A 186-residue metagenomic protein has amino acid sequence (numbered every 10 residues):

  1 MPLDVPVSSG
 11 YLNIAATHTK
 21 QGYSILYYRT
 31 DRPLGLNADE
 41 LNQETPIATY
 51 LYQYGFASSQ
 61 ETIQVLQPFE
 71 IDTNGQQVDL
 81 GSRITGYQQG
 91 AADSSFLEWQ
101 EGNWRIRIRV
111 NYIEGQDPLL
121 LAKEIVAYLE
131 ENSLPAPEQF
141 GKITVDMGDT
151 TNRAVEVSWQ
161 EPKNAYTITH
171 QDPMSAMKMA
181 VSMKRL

Functional and structural regions predicted by a protein language model:
M1-E161, A165: Short, solvent-exposed recognition patches
A122-V126, A176-L186: Proline/glycine-anchored alpha-helix kink/cap motifs
Y166-M174: Short, exposed beta-strand-loop hairpins at the edges of beta-sheets in extracellular/periplasmic proteins
